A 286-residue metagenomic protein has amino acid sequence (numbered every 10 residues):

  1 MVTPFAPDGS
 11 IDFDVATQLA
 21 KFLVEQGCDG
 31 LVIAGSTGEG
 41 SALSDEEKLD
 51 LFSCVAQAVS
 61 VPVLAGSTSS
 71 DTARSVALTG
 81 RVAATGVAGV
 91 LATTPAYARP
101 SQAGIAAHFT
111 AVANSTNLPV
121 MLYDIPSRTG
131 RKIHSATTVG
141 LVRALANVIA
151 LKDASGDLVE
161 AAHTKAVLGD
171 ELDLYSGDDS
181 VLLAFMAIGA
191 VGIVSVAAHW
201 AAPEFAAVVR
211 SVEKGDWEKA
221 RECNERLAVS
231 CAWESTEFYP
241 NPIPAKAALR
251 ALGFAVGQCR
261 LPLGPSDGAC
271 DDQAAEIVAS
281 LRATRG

Functional and structural regions predicted by a protein language model:
M1-V2, L19-F22, Q26, A187-A190 (+2 more regions): C-terminal alpha-helical cap/extension of soluble enzyme domains
T3-K132, G140-V142: Active-site beta->alpha loop and helix N-cap motifs at the rims of alpha/beta catalytic domains
D8, D29, A34-T37, A65 (+7 more regions): Short glycine-rich loop/turn motifs that provide flexible caps or phosphate-binding loops at active sites
D12, I33, G38-L43, S69 (+7 more regions): Short, flexible micro-motifs
A16, K48, F52, S75 (+6 more regions): A general structural signal for well-ordered alpha-helical segments in protein cores
V59, T116, L145, L168 (+2 more regions): A broad structural signal for alpha-helix termini and local helix breaks/kinks
N114-S115, R128-E234: Catalytic alpha/beta core domains of metabolic enzymes, predominantly
D124-P126, N147, R260: Glycine-rich phosphate-binding "P-loop"
